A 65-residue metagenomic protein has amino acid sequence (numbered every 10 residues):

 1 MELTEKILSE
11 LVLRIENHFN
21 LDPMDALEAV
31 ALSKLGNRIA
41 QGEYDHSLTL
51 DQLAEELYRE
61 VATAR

Functional and structural regions predicted by a protein language model:
M1-R65: C-terminal alpha-helical interaction appendages
